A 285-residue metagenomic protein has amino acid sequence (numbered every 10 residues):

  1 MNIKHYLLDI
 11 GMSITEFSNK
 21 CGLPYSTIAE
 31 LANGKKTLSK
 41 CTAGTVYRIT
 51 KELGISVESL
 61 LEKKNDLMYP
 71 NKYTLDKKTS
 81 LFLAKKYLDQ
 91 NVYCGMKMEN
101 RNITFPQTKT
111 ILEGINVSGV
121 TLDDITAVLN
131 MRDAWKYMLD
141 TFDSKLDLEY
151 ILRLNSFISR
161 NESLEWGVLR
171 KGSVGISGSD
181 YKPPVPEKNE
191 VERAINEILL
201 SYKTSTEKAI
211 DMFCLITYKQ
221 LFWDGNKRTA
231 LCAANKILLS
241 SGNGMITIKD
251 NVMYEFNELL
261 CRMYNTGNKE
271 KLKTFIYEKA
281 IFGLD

Functional and structural regions predicted by a protein language model:
M1-S13, K20, Y47: A short, Lys/Arg-rich alpha-helix, primarily the initiator
I3, F17, I28-L31, L60: Conserved hydrophobic/aromatic packing and binding residues within compact polymer-binding modules
L7, A32-K35, L61-K64: DNA major-groove recognition helix of helix-turn-helix
D9, L38-C41, E52, D143: Helix-turn-helix/winged-helix DNA-binding modules
S13, P24-T27, T42, S56: Short coil turns linking two alpha-helices in DNA-binding domains
G22-S39: Recognition helix of helix-turn-helix/homeodomain-like DNA-binding domains that insert into the DNA major groove
A43-S59: DNA major-groove recognition helix of helix-turn-helix/homeodomain DNA-binding modules
E62-D285: FIC/Doc superfamily catalytic core
